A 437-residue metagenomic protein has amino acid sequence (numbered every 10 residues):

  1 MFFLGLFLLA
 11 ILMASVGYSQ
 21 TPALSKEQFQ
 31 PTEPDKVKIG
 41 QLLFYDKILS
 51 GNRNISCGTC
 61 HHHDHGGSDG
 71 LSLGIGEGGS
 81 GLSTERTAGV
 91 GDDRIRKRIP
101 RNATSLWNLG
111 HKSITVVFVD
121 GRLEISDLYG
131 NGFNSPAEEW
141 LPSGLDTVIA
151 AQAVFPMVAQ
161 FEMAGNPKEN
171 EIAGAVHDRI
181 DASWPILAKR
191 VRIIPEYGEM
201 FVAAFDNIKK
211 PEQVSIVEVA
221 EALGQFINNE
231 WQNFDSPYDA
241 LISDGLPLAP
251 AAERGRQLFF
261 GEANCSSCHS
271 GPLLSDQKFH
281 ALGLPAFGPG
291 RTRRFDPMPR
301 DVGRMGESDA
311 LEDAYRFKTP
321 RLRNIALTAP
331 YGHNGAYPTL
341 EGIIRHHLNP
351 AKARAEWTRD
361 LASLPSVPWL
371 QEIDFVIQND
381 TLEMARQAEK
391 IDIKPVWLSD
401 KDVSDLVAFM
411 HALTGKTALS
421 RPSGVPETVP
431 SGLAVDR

Functional and structural regions predicted by a protein language model:
L4-A14: Bacterial N-terminal signal peptides
S15-R437: Periplasmic c-type cytochrome electron-transfer domains
